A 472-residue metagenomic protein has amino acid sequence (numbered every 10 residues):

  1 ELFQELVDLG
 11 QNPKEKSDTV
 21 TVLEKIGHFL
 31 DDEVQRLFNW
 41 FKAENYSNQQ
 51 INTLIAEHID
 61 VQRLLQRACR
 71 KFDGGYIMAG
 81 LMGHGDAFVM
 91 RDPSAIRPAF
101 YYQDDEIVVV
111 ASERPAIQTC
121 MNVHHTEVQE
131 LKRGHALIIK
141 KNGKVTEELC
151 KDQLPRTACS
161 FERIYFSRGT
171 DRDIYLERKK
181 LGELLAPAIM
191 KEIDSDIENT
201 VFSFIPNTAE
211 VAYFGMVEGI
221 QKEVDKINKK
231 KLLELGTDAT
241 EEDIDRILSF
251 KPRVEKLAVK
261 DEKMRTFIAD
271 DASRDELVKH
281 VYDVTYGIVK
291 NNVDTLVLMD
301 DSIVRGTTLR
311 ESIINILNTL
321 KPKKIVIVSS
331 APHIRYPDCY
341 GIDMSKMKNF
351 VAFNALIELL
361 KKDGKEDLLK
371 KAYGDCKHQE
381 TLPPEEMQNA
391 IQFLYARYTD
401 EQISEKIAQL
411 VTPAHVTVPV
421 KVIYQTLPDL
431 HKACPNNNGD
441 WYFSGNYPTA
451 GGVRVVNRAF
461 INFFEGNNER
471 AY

Functional and structural regions predicted by a protein language model:
E1-L2, F202, A209-M216, I220 (+3 more regions): Extended, hydrophobic alpha-helical segments in both membrane/secreted and soluble proteins
L2-K132, I138-V201, I205-P206: Conserved short alpha-helical segments that host acidic/polar catalytic motifs at enzyme active sites
E33-E44, S273-K279, S345-N354: A polyampholytic, Gly/Pro-enriched intrinsically disordered region
I55, A68-C69, H84-D86, R91 (+9 more regions): PRPP-dependent phosphoribosyltransferase catalytic core
K71-G74, R178-E198, V211, M216-G219 (+2 more regions): Phosphate/ATP-binding catalytic cores across multiple sugar-kinase/actin-like superfamilies, primarily ASKHA
G80, R91-D92, S112-R114, K141 (+6 more regions): Active-site proximal loops enriched in glycine and acidic residues that flank catalytic Cys/His/Asp and coordinate
G143-C159, F204-D238: Terminal amphipathic helices with adjacent charged low-complexity linkers/tails
S195-T208, V326, V420-Q425: Short glycine-rich phosphate-binding loop at a beta-alpha junction
